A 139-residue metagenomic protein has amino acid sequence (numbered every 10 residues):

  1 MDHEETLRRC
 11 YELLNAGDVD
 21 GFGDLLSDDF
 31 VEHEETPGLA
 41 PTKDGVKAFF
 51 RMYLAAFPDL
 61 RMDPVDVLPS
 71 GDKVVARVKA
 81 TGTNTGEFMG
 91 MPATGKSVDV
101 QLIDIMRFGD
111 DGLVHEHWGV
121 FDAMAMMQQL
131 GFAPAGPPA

Functional and structural regions predicted by a protein language model:
M1-A139: C-terminal and inter-domain tail/linker signature
